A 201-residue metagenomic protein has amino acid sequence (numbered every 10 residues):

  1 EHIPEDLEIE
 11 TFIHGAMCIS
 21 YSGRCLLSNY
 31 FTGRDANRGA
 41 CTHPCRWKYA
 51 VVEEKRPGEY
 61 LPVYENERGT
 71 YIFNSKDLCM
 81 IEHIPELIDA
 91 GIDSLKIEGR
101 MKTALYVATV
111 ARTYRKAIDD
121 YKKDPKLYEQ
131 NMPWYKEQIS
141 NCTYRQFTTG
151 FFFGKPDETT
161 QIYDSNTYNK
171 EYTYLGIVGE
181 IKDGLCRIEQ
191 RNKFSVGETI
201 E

Functional and structural regions predicted by a protein language model:
E1-E201: Surface-exposed amphipathic alpha-helical tracts and adjacent flexible/coil segments at the periphery of soluble enzymes
